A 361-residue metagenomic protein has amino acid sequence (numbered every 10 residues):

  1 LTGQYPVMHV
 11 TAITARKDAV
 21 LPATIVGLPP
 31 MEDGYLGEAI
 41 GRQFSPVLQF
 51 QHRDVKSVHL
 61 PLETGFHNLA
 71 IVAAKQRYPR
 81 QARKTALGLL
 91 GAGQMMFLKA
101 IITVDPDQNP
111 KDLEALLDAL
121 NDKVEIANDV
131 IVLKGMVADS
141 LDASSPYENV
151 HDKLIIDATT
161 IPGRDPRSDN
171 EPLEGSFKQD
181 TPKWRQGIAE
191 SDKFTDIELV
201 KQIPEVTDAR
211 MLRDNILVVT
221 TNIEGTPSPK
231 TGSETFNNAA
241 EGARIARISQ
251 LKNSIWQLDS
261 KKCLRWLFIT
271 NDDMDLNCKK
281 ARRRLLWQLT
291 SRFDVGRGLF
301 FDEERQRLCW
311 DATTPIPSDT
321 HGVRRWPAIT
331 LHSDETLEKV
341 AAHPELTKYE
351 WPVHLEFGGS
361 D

Functional and structural regions predicted by a protein language model:
L1-D361: Charged, compositionally biased interaction regions
